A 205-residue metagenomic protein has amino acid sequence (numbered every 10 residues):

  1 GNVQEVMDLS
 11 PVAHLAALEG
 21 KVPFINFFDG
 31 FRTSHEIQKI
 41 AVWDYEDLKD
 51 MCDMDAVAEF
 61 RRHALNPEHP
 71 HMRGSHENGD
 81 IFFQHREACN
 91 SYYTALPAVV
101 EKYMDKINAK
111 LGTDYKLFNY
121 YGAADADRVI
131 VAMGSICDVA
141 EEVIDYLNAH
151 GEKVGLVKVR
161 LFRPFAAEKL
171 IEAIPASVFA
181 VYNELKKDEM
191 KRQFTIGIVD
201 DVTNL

Functional and structural regions predicted by a protein language model:
G1-D8, A88-V99, A132-S135, F162 (+2 more regions): Catalytic cores of large soluble enzymes that bind and process phosphate-bearing ligands
G1-G30, V42, M54-D55: Conserved thiamine diphosphate
E5-A16, K102, K106, E142 (+1 more regions): Alpha-helical scaffold segments in soluble metabolic enzymes
S10-P11, H35-V42, E142-V143, R192-T195: Short acidic, glycine/serine/threonine-rich loops at helix termini
A13, I40-V42, F179-A180, D200: Short basic, glycine-rich beta-strand/loop surfaces that mediate nucleic-acid
A16-G20, S34, I40, Y121-A124 (+1 more regions): Solvent-exposed alpha-helices and their adjacent loops that cap or buttress functional pockets in soluble metabolic
F24-Y120: Conformationally flexible catalytic loops at phosphate/diphosphate-handling active centers
D105-L205: Thiamine diphosphate
